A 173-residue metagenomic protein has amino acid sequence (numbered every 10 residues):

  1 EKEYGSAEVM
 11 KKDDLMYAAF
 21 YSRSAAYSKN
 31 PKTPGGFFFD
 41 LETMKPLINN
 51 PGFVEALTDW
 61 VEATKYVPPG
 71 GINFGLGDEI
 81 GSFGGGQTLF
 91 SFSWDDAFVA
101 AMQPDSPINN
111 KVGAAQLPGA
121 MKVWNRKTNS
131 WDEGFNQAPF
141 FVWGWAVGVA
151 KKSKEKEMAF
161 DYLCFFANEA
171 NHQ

Functional and structural regions predicted by a protein language model:
E1-K2, D78-G81, A97-D105: Pocket-flanking alpha-helical
E1-K45, T88: Extracytoplasmic/periplasmic solute-binding protein
M10, D95-D96: Short secondary-structure boundary segments
M16, F20-R23, F53-W60, E79 (+3 more regions): Stable alpha-helical elements in mature extracytoplasmic
A19, K32-N73, Q116-K122: Glycine-centered hinge/linker elements that transmit conformational signals in sensory and ligand-binding systems
K65, P104-Q173: Extracytoplasmic/periplasmic substrate-recognition and gating elements
G71-G85: Short helix-initiation/N-cap motifs at beta->coil->alpha
L89-W94, G113-A114: Paired acidic/hydrophobic, glycine-rich loop segments that form the ligand-binding mouth/hinge of periplasmic-binding
